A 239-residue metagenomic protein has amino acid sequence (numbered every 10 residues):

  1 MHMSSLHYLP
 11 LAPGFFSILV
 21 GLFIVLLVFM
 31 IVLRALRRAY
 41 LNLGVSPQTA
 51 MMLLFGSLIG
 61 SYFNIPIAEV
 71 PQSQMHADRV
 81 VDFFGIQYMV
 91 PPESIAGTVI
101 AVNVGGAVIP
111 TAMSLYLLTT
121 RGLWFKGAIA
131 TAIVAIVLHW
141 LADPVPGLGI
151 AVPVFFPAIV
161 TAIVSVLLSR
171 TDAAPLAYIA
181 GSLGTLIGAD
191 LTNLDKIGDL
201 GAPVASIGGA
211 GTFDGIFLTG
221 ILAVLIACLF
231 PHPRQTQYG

Functional and structural regions predicted by a protein language model:
M1-L22, L43-M52, F156, V164-G239: C-terminal transmembrane helix-loop-helix hairpin of multi-pass membrane proteins
H2-Y8, Q72-A77, I86-M89, G97 (+3 more regions): Juxtamembrane/disordered regions of integral membrane proteins
L9-S17, F84-A96, I109-G122, V134-G147 (+1 more regions): Short juxtamembrane and helix-loop transition motifs at transmembrane-helix boundaries in membrane proteins
A12-S73: N-terminal low-complexity or amphipathic/hydrophobic leaders
G14-L26, A96-G105, G147-F156: Structural signature of hydrophobic alpha-helical transmembrane segments
F29-A35, A107-F125, L222-R234: Transmembrane alpha-helical segments in integral membrane proteins
I59, F63-L115: A glycine-rich, hydrophobic loop/mini-helix early in the fold
V104, I109, S114-A173, A177 (+1 more regions): Conserved mixed alpha/beta catalytic, RNA-binding, or beta-rich assembly cores of soluble enzyme, regulatory
